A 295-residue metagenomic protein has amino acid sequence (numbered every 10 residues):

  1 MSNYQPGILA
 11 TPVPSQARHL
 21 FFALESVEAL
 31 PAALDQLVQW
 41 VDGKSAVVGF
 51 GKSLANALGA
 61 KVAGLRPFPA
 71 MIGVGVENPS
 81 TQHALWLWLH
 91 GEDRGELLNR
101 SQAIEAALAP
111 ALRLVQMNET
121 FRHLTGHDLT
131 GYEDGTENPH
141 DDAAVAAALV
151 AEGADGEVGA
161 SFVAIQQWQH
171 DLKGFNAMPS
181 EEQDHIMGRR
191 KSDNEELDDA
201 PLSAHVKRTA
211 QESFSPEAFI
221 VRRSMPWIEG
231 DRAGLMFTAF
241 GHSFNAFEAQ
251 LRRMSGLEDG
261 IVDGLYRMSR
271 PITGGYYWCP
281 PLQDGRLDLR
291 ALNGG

Functional and structural regions predicted by a protein language model:
M1-G295: Long, histidine/aromatic-enriched segments associated with O2/redox biology
